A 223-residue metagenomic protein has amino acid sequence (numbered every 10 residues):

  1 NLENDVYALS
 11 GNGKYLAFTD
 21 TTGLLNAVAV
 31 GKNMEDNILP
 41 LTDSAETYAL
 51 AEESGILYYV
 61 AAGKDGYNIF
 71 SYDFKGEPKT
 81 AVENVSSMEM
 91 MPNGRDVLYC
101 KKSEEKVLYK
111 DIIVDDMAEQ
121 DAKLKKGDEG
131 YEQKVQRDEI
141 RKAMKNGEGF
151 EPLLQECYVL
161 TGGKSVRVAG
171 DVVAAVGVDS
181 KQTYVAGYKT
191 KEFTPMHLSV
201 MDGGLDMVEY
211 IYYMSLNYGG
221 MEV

Functional and structural regions predicted by a protein language model:
N1-Y7, V28-T47, Y72-S87, I113 (+6 more regions): Multi-bladed beta-propeller domains
Y7-Y15, Y48-I56, E89-D96, V176-Y184: Blade-terminus and WD-like Trp-Asp/Gly-His loop motifs, strongest in beta-propeller folds
L16-T19, L57-V60, V97-K102, Y184-K189 (+1 more regions): Residue position within the beta-strands of beta-propeller blades
T21-L24, A62-G66, S103-L108, K189-T194 (+1 more regions): Short glycine/acidic-enriched loop and turn motifs that connect beta-strands
T22, S54, K64-G66, K75 (+1 more regions): Surface-exposed loop/turn positions within WD40 beta-propeller blades
G66-N68, P152-E156, P195: A detector of repeated loop/turn-to-beta-strand junctions in beta-rich toroidal repeat architectures
E83-N84, E89-M91, C100-K110: Eukaryotic tandem repeat interaction scaffolds
